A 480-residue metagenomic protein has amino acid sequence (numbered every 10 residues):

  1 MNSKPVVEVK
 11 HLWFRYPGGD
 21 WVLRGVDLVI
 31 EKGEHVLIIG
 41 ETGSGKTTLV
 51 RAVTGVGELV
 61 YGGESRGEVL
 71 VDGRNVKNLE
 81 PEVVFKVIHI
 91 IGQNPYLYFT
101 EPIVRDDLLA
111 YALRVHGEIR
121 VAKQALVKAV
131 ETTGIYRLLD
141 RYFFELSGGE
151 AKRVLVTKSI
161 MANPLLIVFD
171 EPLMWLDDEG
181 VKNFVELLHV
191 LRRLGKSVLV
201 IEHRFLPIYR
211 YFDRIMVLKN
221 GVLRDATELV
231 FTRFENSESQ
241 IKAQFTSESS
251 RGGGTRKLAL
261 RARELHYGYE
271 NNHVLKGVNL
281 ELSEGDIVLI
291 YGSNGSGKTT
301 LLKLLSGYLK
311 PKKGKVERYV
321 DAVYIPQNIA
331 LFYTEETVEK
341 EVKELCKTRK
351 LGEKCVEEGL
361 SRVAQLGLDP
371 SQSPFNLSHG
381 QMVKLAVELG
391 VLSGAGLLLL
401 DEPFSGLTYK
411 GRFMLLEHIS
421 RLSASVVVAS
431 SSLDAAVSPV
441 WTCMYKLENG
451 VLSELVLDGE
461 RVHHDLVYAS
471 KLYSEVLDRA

Functional and structural regions predicted by a protein language model:
I39-E41, Y291-S293: The feature captures the beta-strand-to-loop junction immediately N-terminal to the Walker
T54, S306: Helix-to-loop junction immediately C-terminal to a conserved catalytic motif
G62-G63, R74-H89, K310, K315-V323 (+1 more regions): ABC ATPase NBD coupling module
V121-L138, E353-S371: Conserved ABC ATPase "signature" region
Y142-L146, E150, S373-L377: Conserved ABC ATPase signature
I167-E171, L398-E402: Catalytic Walker B motif of ABC-type/P-loop ATPase nucleotide-binding domains
E202-H203, A429-S432: H-loop/switch region of ABC-family ATPase nucleotide-binding domains
